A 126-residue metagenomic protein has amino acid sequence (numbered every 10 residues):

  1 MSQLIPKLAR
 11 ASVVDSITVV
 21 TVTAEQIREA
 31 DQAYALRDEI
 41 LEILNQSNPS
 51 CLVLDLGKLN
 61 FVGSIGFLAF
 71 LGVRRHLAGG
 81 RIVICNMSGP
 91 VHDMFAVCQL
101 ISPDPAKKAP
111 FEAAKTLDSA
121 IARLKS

Functional and structural regions predicted by a protein language model:
S2-L41: STAS-typified acidic loop motif
R10, R81, P110-E112: Conserved beta-strand segments of alpha/beta enzyme cores
A11, K58-F61, A114, R123: Broad hydrophobic/π-residue packing in well-ordered secondary structure
T23, S88, K115-D118: Residues at the C-termini of beta-strands that transition into short coil/loop
Q26-K107: Amphipathic alpha-helical interaction surfaces in cytosolic regulatory modules
A106-A120: Short acidic-hydrophobic, aromatic-tinged amphipathic segments that line or gate anion-handling sites
A120-S126: A short, charged, amphipathic alpha-helix used as a generic interaction element across diverse proteins
